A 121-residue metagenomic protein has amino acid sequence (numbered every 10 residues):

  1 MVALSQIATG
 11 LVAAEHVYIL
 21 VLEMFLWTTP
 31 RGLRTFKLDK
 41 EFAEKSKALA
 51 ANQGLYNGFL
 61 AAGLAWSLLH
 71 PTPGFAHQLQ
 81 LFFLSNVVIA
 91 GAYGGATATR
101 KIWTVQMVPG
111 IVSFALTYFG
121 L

Functional and structural regions predicted by a protein language model:
M1-A8, A43-S46, P73-Q80, T99-I102: Membrane-interface helix-boundary signature
V2-F25: N-terminal signal-anchor transmembrane alpha helix
M24-S46: Cytosolic, membrane-interface loops and tails of multi-pass inner-membrane proteins
A43-F59: Interfacial helix-start motif at the membrane-water boundary
G54-G94: Mid-chain, well-packed structural core segment of small domains
F82, N86-V112: C-terminal structural segments of small proteins and small subunits
P109-L121: Small-residue-rich segments of transmembrane alpha-helices in multi-pass membrane proteins, especially helix faces
